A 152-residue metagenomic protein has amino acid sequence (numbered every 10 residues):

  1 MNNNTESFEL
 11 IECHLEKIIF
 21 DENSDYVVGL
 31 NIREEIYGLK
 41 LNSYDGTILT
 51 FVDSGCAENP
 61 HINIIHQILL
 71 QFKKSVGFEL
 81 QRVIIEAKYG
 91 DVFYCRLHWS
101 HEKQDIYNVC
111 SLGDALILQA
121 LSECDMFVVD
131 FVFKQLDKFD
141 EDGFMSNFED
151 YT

Functional and structural regions predicted by a protein language model:
N2-T152: Divalent-cation
